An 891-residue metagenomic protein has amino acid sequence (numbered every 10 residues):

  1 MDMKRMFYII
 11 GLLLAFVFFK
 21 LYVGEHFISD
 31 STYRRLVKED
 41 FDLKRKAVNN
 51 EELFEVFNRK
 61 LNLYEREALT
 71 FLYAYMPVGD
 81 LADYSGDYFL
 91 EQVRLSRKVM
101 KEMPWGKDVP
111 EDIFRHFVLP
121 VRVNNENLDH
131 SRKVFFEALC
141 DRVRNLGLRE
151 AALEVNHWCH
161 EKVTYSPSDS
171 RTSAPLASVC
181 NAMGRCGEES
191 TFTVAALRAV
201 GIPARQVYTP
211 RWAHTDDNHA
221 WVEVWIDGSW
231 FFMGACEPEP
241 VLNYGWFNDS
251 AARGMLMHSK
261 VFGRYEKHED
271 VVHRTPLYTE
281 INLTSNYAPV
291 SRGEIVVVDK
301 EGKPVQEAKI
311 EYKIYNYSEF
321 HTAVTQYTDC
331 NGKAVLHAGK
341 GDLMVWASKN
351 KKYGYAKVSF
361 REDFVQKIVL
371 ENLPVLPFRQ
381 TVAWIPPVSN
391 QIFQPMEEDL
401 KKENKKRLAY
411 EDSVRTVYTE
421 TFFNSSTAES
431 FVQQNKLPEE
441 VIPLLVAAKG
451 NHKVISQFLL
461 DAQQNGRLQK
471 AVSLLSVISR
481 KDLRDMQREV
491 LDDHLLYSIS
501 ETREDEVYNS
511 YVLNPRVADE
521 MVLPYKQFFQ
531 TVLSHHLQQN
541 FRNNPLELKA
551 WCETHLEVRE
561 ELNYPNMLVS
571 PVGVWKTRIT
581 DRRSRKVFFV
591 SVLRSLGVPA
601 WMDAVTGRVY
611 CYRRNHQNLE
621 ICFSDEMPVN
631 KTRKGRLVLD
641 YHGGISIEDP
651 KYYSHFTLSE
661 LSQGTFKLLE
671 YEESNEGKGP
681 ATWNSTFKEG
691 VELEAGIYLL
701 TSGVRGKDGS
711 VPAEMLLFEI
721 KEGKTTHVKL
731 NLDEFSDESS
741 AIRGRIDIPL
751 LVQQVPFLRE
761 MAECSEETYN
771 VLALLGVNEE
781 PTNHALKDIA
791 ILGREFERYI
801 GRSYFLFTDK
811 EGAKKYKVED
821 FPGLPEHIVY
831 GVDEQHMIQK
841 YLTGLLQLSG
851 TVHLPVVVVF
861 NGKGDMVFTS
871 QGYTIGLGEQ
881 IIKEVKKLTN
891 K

Functional and structural regions predicted by a protein language model:
S29-N181, G254, E411-T577: Secondary-structure boundary elements
D141-G147, A151-H157, S166-L176, N181-R274 (+8 more regions): Hydrophobic/aromatic-rich core segments of domains that either
S291-G302, G332, G635-E648: A short, amphipathic beta-strand motif
K300-E319, K340-D342, N544, G644-S674 (+1 more regions): Short, ordered, surface-exposed loop/turn motifs in non-cytosolic proteins
N316-H337, Q663-F687: Short, acidic Ser/Thr/Gly-rich low-complexity loop/linker segments typical of extracellular and cell-surface proteins
K351-L373, R705-D733: Structured interaction patches on ligand/partner-binding surfaces of diverse proteins
M761-I789, R802-F805: Short active-site neighborhood of thiol/selenol oxidoreductases, capturing the structured segment around
V818-L854: Short, internal strand/loop/helix patches that form the active-site neighborhood or redox-interaction surface
